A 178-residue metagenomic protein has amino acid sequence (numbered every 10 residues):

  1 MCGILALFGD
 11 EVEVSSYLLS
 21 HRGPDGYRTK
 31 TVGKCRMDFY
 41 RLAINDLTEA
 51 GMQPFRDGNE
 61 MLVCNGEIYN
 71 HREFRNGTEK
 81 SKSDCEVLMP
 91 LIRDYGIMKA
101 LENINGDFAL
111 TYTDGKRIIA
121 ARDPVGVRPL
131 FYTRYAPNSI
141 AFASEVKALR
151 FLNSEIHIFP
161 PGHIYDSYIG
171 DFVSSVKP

Functional and structural regions predicted by a protein language model:
M1-P178: Cysteine-centered catalytic environments shared across enzyme families
